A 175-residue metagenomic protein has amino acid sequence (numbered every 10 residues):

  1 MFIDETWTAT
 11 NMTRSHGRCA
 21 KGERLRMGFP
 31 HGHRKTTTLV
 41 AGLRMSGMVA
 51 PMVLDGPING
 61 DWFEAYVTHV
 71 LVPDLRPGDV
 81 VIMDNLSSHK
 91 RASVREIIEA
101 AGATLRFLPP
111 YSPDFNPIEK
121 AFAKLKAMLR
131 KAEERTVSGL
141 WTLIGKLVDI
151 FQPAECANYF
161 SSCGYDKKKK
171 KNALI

Functional and structural regions predicted by a protein language model:
M1-I175: Short functional hotspots at interaction and active-site rims
